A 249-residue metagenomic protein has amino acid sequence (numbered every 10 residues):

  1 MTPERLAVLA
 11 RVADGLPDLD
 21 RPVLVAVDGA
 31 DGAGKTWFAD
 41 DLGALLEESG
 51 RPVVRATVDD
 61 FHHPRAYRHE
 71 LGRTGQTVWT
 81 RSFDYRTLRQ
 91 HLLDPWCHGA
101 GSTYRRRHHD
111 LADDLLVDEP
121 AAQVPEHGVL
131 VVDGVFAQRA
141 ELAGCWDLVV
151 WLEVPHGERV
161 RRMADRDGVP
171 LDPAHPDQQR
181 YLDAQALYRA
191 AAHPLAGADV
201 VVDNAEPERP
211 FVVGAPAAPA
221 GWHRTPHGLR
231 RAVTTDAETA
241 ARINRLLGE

Functional and structural regions predicted by a protein language model:
M1-G15, G144, L148, R161-V169 (+1 more regions): NTP-dependent small-molecule kinase module
A30: P-loop (Walker A) phosphate-binding loop of NTP-binding proteins
K35: Conserved lysine of the Walker
F38: Hydrophobic positions on the alpha1 helix immediately C-terminal to the Walker A/P-loop
A44-V54: Post-Walker A helix-loop "phosphate-sensing" segment adjacent to the P-loop in P-loop NTPases
V54, H63-D113, V129: Conserved nucleotide-sensing/catalytic segment adjacent to the nucleotide-binding pocket in NTP-handling enzymes
L115-R166: ATP-dependent NMP and nucleoside kinases share a basic, alpha-helical "lid"
